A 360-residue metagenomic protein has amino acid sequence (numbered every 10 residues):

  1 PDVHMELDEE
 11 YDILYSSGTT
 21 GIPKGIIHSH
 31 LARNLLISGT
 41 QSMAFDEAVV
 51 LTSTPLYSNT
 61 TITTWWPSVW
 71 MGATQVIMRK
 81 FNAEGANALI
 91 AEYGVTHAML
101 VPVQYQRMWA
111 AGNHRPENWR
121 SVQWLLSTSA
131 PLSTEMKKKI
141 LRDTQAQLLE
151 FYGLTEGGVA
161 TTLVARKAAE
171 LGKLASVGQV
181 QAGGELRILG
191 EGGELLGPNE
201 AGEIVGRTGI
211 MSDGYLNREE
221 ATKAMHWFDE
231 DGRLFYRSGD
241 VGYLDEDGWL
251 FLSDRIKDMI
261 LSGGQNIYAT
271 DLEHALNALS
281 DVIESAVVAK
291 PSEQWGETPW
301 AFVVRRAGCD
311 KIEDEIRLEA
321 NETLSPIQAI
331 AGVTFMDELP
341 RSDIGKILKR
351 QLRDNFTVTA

Functional and structural regions predicted by a protein language model:
P1-L7, A111-G112, A360: ANL superfamily adenylate-forming
L7, D12, I26-E47, S53 (+1 more regions): Conserved structural elements of the adenylate-forming
I13-G25: Conserved adenylation A10 loop of the ANL superfamily
N34-V49, Y57-H97, A111: Conserved AMP-binding/adenylation subdomain of ANL enzymes
W70, V95-L100, W109-G172, E185 (+1 more regions): Gly/Ser/Thr-rich phosphate-binding loop
I90, A98-V101, T208, D213-G214 (+6 more regions): AMP-binding/adenylate-forming catalytic core of the ANL superfamily
S129, G153, G178, D240 (+1 more regions): Active-site glycine-centered loops adjacent to acidic/histidine catalytic or metal-binding residues that shape
Q179-G183, G192-W227, Q265-I267: Conserved ATP/PPi-binding loop(s) of AMP-dependent carboxylate-activating enzymes
